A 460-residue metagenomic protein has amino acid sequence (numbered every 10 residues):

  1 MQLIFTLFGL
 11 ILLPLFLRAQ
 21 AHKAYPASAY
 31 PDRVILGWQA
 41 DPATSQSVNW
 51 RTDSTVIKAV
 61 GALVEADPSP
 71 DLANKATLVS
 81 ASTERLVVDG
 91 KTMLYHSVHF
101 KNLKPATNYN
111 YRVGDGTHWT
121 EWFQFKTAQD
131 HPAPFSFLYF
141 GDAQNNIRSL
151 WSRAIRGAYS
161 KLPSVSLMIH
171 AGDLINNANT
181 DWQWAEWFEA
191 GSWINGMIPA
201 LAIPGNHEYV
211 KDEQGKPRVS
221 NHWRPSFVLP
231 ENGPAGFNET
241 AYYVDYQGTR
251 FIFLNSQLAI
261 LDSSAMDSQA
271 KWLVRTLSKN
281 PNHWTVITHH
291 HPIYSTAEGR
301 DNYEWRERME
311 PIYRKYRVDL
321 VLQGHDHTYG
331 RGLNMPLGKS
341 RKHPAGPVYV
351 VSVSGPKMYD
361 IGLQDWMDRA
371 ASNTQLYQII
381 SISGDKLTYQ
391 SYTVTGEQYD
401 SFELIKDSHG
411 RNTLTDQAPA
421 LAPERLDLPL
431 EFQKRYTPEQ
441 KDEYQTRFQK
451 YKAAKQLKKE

Functional and structural regions predicted by a protein language model:
M1-H22: Bacterial Sec-dependent N-terminal signal peptides
L17-Y139, S160-K161, N373, S383 (+1 more regions): Acidic, histidine-bearing metal-coordination/catalytic regions of metal-dependent phosphoesterases
S97-F100, N108-Q124, Q183-P281, R308 (+2 more regions): Extended active-site neighborhood of metal-dependent phosphoesterases/phosphodiesterases
A133-S136, P163-M168, N195-L201, Y246-F251 (+4 more regions): Loop/turn elements at helix/coil->beta-strand transitions in domains of secreted/extracellular proteins
Y139-G141, L167-D173, P199-N206, L254-N255 (+3 more regions): Active-site neighborhood of phospho(di)ester-bond hydrolases with catalytic His/Asp-centered motifs
F140-N146, A171-Q183, E208, N255-M266 (+1 more regions): The substrate-binding groove and active-site-proximal loops of carbohydrate-active enzymes, especially glycoside
S152-E213, K315: Core catalytic region of metal-dependent phosphoesterases/phosphodiesterases, especially metallo-beta-lactamase-like
L258-S264, N280-V321, R341-K342, F432-T437: Active-site-proximal segments of metal-dependent phosphoesterases and phosphodiesterases across multiple
